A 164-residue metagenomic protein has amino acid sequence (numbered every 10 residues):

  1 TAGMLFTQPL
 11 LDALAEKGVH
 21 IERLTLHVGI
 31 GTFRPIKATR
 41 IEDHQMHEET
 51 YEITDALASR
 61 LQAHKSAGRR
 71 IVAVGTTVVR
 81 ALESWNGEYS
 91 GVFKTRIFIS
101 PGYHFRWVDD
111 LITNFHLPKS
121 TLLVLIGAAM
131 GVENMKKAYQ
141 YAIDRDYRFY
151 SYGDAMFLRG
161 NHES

Functional and structural regions predicted by a protein language model:
A2-S164: Surface-exposed, charge/polar-rich loops and edge strands
